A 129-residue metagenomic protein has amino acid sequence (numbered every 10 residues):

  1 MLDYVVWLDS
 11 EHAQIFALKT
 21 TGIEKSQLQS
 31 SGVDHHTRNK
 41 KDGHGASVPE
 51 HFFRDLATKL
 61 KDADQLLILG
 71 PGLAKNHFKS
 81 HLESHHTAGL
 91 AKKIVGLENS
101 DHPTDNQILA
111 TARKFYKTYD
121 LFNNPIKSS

Functional and structural regions predicted by a protein language model:
M1-S129: Terminal alpha-helical anchor/extension segments at protein ends
